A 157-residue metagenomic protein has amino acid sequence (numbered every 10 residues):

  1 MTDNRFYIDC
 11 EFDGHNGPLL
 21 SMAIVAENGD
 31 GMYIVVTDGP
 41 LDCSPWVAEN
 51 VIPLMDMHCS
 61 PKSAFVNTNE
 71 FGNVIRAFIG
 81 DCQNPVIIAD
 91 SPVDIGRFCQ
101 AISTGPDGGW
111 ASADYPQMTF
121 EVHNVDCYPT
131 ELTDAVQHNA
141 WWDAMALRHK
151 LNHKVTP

Functional and structural regions predicted by a protein language model:
M1-D3: N-terminal accessory regions of nucleic-acid-interacting proteins
F6, E11-A89: Conserved non-catalytic scaffold segment of RNase H-like nuclease domains
D9-E11, D94, D143: Acidic active-site catalytic centers that drive phospho-/nucleotidyl reactions and related ester hydrolyses
H15-G17, G96, H149: Conserved protein kinase catalytic core
F71-I75, D94, L147: Alpha-helical packing segments of well-folded alpha/beta enzyme cores
S91, P129-P157: Acidic, Mg2+-coordinating catalytic module of metal-dependent nucleases/exonucleases that use a two-metal-ion mechanism
V93-A113: Substrate-recognition/cap helix-loop segment adjacent to the acidic, metal-dependent catalytic center of Asp-based
A111-T133: Short, flexible loop segments at boundaries between secondary-structure elements
